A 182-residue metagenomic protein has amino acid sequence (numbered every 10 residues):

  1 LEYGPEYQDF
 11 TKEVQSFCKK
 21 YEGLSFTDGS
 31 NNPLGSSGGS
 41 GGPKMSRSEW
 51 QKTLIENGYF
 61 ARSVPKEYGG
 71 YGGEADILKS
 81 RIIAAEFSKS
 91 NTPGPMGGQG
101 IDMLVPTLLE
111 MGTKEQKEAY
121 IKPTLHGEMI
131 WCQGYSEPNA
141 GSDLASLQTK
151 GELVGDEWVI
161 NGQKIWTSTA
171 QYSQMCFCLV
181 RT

Functional and structural regions predicted by a protein language model:
L1-G98, E115-H126, I130: Amphipathic, small/basic residue-rich leader segments at the start of a protein or domain
E67-G69, S136-A140, I165-W166: Short, solvent-exposed loop/turn elements at beta->coil junctions and helix N-caps that rim active or binding pockets
A84, V105-L108, I121, F177: Conserved protein kinase catalytic domain
P95-E115, G141: N-terminal glycine-rich flavin-associated loop
N139-L147: Active-site-adjacent elements of ketosynthase-type condensing enzymes
T149-E152: A structural signal for short hydrophobic beta-strand segments in well-ordered beta-sheet cores
E157, N161-T182: A short core secondary-structure module
